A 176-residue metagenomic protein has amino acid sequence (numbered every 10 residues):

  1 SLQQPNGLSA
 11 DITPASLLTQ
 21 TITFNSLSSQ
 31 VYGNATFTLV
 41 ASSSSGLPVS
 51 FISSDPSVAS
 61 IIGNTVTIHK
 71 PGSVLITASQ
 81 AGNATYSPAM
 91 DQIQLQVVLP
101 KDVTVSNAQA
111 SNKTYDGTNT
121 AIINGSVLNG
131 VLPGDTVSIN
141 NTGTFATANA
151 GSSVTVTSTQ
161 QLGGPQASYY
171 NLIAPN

Functional and structural regions predicted by a protein language model:
S1-N176: Short loop/turn motifs that initiate or flank beta-strands
